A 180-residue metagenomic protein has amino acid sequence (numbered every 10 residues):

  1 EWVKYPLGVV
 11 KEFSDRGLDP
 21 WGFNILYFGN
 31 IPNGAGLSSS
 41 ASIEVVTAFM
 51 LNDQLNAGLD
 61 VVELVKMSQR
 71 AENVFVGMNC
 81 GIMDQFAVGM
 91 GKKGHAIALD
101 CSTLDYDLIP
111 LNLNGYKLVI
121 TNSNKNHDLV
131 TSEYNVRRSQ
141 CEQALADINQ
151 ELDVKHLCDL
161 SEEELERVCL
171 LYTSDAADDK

Functional and structural regions predicted by a protein language model:
W2-N112: Gly/Ser-rich oxyanion-binding loop with an adjacent helix/lid that shapes the negatively charged ligand pocket
N30, N124, D179: Active-site pre-Tyr helix/loop in NAD(P)-dependent dehydrogenases
N79-I120, N124-L171: Acidic-enriched catalytic cores of C-N bond-cleaving enzymes acting on peptides and small amides
Y172-K180: Single conserved hydrophobic/aromatic residue that forms the stacking wall/gate of nucleotide- or nucleobase-binding
